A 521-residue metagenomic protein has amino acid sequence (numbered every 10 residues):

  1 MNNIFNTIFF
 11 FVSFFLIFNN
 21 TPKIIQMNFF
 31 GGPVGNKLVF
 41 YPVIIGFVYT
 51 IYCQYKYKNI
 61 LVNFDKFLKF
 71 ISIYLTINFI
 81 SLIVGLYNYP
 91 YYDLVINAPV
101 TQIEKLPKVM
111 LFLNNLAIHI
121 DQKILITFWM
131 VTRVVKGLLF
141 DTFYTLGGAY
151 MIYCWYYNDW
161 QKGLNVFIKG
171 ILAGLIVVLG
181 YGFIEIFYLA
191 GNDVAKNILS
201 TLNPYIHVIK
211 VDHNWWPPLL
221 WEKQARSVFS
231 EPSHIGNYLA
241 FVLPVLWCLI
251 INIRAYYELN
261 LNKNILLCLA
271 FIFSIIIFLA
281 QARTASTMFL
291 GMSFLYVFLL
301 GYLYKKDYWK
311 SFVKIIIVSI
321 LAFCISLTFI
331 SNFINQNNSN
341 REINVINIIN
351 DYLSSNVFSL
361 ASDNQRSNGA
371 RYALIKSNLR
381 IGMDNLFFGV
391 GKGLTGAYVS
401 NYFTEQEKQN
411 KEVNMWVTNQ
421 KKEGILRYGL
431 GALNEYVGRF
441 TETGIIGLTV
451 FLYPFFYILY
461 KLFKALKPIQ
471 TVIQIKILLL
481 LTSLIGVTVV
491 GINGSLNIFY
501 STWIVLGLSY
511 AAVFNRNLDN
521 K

Functional and structural regions predicted by a protein language model:
M1-I120, I124, N252-I265, Y308-I317 (+2 more regions): Transmembrane signal-anchor hairpin modules in multi-pass inner-membrane enzymes, especially those that act on
I8-L16, L261-S274, I315, L430 (+4 more regions): Loop-to-helix entry and N-terminal half of a specific, functionally important transmembrane alpha helix in multi-pass
F14, I45-Y57, T101-Y188, V489: Transmembrane alpha-helical segments and their membrane-water interfaces
N20-F30, L116-M130, D212-V228, T418-V437: Juxtamembrane membrane-water interface segments that cap and precede transmembrane helices
P42-V48, V242-P244, F289-L300, F451-Y457 (+2 more regions): Transmembrane alpha-helices of multi-pass inner-membrane enzymes
T76, Y87, G180, I186-D193 (+5 more regions): A membrane-periplasm/extracellular boundary helix in multi-pass inner-membrane enzymes that assemble envelope glycans
L138-C154, G163-L303, T482-T488, L508-S509: Alpha-helical transmembrane segments of multi-pass inner-membrane proteins
L360-K376, R380-D384, F388-T443: Long extracytoplasmic/lumenal interhelical loops at the membrane interface of multi-pass membrane proteins
